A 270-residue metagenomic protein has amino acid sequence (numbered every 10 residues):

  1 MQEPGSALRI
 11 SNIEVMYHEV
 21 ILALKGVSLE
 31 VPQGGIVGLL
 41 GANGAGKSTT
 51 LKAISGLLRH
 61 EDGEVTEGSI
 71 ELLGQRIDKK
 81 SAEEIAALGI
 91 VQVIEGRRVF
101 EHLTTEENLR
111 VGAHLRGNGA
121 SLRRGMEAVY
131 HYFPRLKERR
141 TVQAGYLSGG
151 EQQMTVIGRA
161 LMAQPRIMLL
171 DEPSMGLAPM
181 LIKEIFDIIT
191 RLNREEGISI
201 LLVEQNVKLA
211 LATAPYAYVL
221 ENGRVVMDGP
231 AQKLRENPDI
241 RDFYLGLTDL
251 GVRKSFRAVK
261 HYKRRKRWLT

Functional and structural regions predicted by a protein language model:
L40-A42: The feature captures the beta-strand-to-loop junction immediately N-terminal to the Walker
S55: Helix-to-loop junction immediately C-terminal to a conserved catalytic motif
L58, S69-L88: ABC ATPase NBD Q-loop/coupling interface
V65-Q75, L122-M126: Conserved ABC transporter NBD signature motif
A160-L161: ABC ATPase C-loop
K183-G197: Helical segment within the ABC ATPase nucleotide-binding domain
L245-T270: ABC ATPase nucleotide-binding domains
